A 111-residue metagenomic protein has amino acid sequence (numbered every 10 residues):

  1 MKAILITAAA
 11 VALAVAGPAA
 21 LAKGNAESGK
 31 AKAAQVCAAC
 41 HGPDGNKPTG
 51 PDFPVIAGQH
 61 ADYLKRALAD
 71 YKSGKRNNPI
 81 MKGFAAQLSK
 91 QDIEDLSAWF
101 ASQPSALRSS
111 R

Functional and structural regions predicted by a protein language model:
K2-A10: Sec-dependent signal peptide recognition, specifically the positively charged N-region followed immediately by
A16-G17: N-terminal signal peptide c-region/cleavage motif recognized by signal peptidases
K23-D44, Q59, S109: Sequence/structural segment immediately N-terminal to covalent heme-attachment motifs in c-type and related
N25, A33, H60, A67 (+2 more regions): Stable alpha-helical elements in mature extracytoplasmic
K30, N46-S73, K82-A86: Gly/Gly-Pro-rich "capping" loops immediately C-terminal to redox-active cysteine motifs in periplasmic/lumenal
C37-C40, M81, L96: Hydrophobic packing within well-folded, soluble alpha/beta domains
R76, A85-R111: C-terminal capping alpha-helices of c-type cytochrome domains
